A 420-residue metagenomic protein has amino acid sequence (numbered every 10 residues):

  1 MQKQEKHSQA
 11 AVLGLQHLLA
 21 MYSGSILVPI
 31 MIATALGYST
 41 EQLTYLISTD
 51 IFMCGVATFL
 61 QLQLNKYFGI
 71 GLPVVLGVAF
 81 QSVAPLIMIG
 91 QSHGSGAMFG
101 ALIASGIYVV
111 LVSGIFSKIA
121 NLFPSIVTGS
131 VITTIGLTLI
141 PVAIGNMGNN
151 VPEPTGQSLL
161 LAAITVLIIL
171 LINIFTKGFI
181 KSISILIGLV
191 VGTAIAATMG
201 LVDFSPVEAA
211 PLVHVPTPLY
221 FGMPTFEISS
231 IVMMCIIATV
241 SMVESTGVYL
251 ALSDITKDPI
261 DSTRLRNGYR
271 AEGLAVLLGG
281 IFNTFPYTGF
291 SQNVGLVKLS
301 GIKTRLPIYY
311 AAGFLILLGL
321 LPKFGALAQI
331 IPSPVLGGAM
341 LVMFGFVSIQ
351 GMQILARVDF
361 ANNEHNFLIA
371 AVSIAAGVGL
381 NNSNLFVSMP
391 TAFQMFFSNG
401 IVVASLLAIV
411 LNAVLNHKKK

Functional and structural regions predicted by a protein language model:
M1-Q9: Short, Lys/Arg-rich, polar N-terminal cytosolic tail immediately upstream of the first transmembrane signal-anchor
H7, A33-G71, M233-R305: Membrane-embedded helical hairpins/re-entrant loop segments and their flanking transmembrane helices within multi-pass
S8-A20, S25, G156-V166, I183-S184 (+3 more regions): Hydrophobic, membrane-embedded alpha-helices of multi-pass small-molecule transporters
G14-M31, V75-S82, A375: The first (N-terminal) embedded transmembrane alpha-helix
Y45, Y67-F80, N121-S130, K181-L186 (+3 more regions): Short, non-helical or kinked segments that cap or interrupt transmembrane helices
I70-G100: Membrane-interface helix-loop-helix modules in multi-pass membrane proteins
I89-S205, A312, L317-K420: Membrane-embedded alpha-helical modules
F204-P216, V248: Peri-membrane helix termini and adjoining interfacial loops of integral membrane proteins
